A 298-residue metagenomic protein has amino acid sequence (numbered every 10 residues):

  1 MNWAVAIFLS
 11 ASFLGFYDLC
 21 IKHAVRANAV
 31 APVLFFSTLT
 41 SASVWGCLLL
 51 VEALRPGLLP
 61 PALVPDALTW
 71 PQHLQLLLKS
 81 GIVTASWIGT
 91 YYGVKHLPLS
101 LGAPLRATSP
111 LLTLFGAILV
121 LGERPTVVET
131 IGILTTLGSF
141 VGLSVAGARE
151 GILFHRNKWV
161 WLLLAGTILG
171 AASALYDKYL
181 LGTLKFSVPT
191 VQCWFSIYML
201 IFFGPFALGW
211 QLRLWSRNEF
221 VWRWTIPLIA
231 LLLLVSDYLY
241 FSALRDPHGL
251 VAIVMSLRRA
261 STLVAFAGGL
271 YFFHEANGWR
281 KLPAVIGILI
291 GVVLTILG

Functional and structural regions predicted by a protein language model:
M1-L9, T108-I168, K178, N277-G298: Juxtamembrane helix-loop boundary signature in multi-pass membrane transporters
M1-P32, F36-G81, A85-L97, V145-L164 (+3 more regions): Membrane-interface interhelical linkers
F13, I82, S109, L169 (+3 more regions): MFS transmembrane alpha-helix packing/gate-lining sites
Y17-I21, S173-A174, L263-V264: Short helical (or helix-break) motifs at transmembrane helix termini and adjacent helical loops in multi-pass membrane
A42-L49, W87, P110-F115, I133 (+6 more regions): Hydrophobic transmembrane alpha-helices of multi-pass small-molecule transporters
W45-P56, L114-V128, I168-G182, L232-G249 (+1 more regions): Hydrophobic alpha-helical transmembrane segments in multi-pass integral membrane proteins
S80-V83, Y91-V141, T190-I197, G249-Y271: Specific alpha-helical transmembrane segments that line the substrate/conduction pathway and gating interfaces
V235-G298: C-terminal appended segment following the main domain
